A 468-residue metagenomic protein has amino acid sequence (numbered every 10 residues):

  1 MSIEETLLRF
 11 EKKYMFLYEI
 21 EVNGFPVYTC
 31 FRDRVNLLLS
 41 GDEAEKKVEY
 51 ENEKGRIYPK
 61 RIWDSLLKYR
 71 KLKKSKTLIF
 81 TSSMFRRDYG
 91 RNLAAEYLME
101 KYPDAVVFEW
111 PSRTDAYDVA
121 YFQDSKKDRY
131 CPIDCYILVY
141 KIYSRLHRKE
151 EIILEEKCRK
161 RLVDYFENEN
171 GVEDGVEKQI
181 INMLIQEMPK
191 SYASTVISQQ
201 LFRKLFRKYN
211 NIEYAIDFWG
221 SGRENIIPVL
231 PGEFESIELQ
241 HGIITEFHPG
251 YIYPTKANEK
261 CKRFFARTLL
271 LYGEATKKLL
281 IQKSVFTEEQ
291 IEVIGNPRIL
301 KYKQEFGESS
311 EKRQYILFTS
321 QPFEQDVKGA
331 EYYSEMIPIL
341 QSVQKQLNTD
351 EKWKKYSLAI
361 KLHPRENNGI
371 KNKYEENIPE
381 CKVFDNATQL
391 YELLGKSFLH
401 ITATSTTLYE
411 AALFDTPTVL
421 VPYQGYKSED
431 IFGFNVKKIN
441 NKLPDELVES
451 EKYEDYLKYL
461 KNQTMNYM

Functional and structural regions predicted by a protein language model:
M1-M468: Catalytic-core helical/loop segments in enzymes performing group transfer/polymerization on anionic/lipid-linked
